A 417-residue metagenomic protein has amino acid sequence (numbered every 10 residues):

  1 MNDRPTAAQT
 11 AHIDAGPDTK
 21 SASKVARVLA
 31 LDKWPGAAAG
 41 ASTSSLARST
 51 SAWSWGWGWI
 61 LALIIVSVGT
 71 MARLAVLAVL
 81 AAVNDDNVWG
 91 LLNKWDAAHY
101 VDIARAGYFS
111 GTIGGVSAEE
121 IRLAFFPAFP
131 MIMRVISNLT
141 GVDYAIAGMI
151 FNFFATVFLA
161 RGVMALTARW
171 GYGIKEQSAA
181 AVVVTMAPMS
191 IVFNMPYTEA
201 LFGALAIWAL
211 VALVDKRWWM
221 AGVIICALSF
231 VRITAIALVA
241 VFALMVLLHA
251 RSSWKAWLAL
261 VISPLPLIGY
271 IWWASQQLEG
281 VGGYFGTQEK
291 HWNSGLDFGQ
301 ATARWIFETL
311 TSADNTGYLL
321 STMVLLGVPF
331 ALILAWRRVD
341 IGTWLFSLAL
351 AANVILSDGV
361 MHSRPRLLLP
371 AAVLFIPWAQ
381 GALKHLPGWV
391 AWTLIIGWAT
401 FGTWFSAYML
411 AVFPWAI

Functional and structural regions predicted by a protein language model:
M1-A82, K255, V390-I396: Start-transfer (signal-anchor) and selected internal transmembrane alpha helices of multi-pass inner/ER membrane
G69-N87, L91-L92, V239-G327, L334-S347: Membrane-lumen/periplasm interface segments of specific transmembrane helices in polyprenyl phosphate-linked
W95-F109, S117-G141, F298-A303: Short hydrophobic/aromatic helix or loop-helix immediately within or flanking a transmembrane segment in polytopic
V135, A147-W170, P329-I333: Transmembrane-helix motifs of polytopic, lipid-linked glycan transferases
I146, V163-M186, A204, G342-L345: Transmembrane-helix signature of polytopic, membrane-embedded enzymes that assemble or transfer cell-envelope glycans
T185, A206-L213, W219-V246, I262-I268 (+1 more regions): Membrane-interface alpha helices of multi-pass inner-membrane proteins
N194-L201, R364-P365: Short acidic/glycine- and proline-prone juxtamembrane loop motifs at membrane-interface regions of multi-pass membrane
L260-P264, K384-A416: Signature aromatic-anchored transmembrane alpha helix within multi-pass, membrane-resident enzymes that catalyze glycan
